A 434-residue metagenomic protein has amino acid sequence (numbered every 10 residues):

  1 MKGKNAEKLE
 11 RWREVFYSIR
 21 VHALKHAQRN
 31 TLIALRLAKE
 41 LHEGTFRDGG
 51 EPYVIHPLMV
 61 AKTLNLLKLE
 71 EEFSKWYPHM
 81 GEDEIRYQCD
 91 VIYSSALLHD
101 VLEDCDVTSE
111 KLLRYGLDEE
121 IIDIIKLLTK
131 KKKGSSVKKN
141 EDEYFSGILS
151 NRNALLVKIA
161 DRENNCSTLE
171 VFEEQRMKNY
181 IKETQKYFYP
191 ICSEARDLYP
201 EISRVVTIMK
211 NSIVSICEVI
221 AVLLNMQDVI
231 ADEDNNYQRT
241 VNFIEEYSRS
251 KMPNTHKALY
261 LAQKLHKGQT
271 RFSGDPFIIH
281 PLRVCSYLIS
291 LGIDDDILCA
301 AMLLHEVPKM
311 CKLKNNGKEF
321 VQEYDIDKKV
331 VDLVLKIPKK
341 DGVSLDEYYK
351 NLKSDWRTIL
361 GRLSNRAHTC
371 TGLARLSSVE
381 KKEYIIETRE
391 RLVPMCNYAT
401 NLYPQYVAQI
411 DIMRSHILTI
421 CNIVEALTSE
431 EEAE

Functional and structural regions predicted by a protein language model:
M1-E434: Active-site helical microenvironments for divalent-metal-assisted chemistry
